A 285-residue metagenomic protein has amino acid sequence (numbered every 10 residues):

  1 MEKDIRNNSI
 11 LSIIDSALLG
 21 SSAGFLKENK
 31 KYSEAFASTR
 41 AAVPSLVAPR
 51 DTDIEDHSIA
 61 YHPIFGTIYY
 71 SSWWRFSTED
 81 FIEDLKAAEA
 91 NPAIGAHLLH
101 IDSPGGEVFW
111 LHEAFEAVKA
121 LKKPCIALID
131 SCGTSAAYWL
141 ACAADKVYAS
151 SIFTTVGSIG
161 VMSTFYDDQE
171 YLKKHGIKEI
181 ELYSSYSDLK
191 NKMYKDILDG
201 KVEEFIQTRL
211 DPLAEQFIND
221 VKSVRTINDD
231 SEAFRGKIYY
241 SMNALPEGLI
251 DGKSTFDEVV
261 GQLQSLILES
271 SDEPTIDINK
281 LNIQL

Functional and structural regions predicted by a protein language model:
M1-L285: N-terminal organellar transit peptides
